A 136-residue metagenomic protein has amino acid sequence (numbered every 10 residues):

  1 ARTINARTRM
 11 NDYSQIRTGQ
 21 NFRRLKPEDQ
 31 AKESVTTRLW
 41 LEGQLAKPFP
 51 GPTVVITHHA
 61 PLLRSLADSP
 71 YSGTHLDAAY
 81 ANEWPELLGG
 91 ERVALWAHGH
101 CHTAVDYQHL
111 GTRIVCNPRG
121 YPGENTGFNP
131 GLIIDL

Functional and structural regions predicted by a protein language model:
A1-V54, H59-Y71: Active-site-proximal loop/helix segment associated with metal-binding centers of metalloenzymes
I56-L62, A94-A104: Histidine-centered catalytic micro-motifs
A67-A94, H102-L136: Binuclear metal-dependent phosphoesterase catalytic core
